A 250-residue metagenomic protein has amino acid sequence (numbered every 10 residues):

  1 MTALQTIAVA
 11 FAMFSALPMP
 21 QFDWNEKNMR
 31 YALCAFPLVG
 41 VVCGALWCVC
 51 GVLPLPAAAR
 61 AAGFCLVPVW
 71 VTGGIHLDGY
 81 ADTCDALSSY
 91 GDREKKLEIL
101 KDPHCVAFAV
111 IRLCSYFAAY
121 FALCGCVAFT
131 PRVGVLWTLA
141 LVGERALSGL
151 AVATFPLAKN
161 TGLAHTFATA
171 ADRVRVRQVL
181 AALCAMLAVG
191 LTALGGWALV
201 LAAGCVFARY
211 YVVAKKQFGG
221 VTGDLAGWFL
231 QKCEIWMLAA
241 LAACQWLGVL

Functional and structural regions predicted by a protein language model:
M1-W24: Membrane-proximal soluble regions of multi-pass membrane proteins
V9-A12, E26-G51, H165-T169: N-terminal beta-alpha supersecondary unit
P18-W24, G73-I75, K95, G149-K159 (+1 more regions): C-terminal ends of transmembrane helices
M29-L46, A86-R132, L136-W137, R175-G190 (+2 more regions): Multi-pass membrane catalytic core of lipid/isoprenoid biosynthesis enzymes
C34-C84, V135-L139, G196-K216: Membrane-embedded alpha-helical segments that form the functional core of polytopic membrane enzymes, especially those
V67-C105, V213-C233: Acidic (Asp/Glu-rich) catalytic motifs at the cytosolic membrane interface
A146-L180, F218-T222: Solvent-exposed interhelical
A185-Q231: Terminal transmembrane helical module of multi-pass membrane proteins
